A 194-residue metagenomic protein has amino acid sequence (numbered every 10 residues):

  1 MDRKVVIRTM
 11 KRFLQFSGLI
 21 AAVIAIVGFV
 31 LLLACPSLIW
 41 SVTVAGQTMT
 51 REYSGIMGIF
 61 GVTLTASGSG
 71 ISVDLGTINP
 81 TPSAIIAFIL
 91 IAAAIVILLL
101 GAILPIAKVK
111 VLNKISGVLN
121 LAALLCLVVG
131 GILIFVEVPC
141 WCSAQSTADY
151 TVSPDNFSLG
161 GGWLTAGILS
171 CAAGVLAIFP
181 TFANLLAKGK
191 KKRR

Functional and structural regions predicted by a protein language model:
M1-M10: Short, Lys/Arg-rich, polar N-terminal cytosolic tail immediately upstream of the first transmembrane signal-anchor
I7, L14, G46, R51-Y53 (+3 more regions): Intrinsically disordered, low-complexity repeat segments enriched in small/polar residues
K11-P36, P80-E137, S170-K188: Signature of small four-pass
A34-A84, C140-L164: Long, glycine/tryptophan/cysteine-rich extracytoplasmic
S143-R194: Terminal transmembrane helical module of multi-pass membrane proteins
